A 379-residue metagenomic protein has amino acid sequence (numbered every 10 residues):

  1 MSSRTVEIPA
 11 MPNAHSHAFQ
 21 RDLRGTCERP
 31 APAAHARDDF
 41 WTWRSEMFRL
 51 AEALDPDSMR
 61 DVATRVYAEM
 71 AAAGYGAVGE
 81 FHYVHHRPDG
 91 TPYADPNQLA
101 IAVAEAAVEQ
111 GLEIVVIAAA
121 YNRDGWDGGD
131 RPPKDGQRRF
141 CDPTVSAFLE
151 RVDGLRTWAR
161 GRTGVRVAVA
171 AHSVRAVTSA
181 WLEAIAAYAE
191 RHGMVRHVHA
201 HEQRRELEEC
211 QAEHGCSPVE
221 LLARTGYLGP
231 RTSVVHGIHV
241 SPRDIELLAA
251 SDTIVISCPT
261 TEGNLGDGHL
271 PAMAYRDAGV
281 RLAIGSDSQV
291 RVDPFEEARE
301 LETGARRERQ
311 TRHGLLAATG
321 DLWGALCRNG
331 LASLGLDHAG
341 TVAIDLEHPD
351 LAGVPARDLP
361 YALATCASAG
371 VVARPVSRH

Functional and structural regions predicted by a protein language model:
M1-P9: Histidine-rich, glycine-flanked metal-binding segment
P9-R21, V195-R204: Histidine-centered catalytic micro-motifs
D22-M59, R87-P96, R123-V145, R204-G229 (+2 more regions): Active-site gating loops and adjacent loop-to-helix segments of metal-dependent hydrolytic enzymes
G25, R204-C216, D244-A249, G266-R276 (+3 more regions): Histidine/acidic-residue-rich catalytic or RNA/ligand-binding cores of hydrolases and nuclease-related proteins
T26-E113, S146-R162: Alpha-helical scaffold segments that flank or form the walls of functional sites
D89-V235: Metal-coordinating catalytic core of metallo-dependent amide/deamination hydrolases
R196-Q203, G266-G268, M273-E297, L336-I344 (+1 more regions): Short acidic/histidine-rich active-site segments
G340-H379: C-terminal cap of metal-dependent C-N hydrolases
